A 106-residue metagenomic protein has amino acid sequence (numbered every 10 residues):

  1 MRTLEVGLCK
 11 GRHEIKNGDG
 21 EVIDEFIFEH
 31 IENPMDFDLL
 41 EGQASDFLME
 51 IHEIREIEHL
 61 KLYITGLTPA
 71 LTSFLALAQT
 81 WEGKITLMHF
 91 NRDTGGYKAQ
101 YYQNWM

Functional and structural regions predicted by a protein language model:
M1-K61, S73-M106: Long, low-complexity, Lys/Arg-enriched
G66-S73: Elongated alpha-helical scaffolds
